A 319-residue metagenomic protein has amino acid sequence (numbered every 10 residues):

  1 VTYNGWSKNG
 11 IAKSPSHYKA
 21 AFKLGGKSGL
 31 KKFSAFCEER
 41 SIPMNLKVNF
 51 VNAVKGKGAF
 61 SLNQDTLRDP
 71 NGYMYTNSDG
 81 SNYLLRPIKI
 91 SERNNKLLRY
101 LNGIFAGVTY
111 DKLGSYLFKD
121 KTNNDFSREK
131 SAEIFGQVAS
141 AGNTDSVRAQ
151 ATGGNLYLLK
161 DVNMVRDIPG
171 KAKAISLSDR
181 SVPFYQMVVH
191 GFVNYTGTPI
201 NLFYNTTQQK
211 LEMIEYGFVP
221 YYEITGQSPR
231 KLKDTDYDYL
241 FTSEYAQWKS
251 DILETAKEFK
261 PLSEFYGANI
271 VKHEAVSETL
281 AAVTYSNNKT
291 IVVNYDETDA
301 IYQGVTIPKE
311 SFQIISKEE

Functional and structural regions predicted by a protein language model:
V1, V108-Y110: Hydrophobic residues within beta-strands of alpha/beta enzymes
V1-V54: Aromatic- and glycine-enriched glycan-recognition loops and surfaces that form the carbohydrate-binding subsites
W6-H17, Y110-D125: Active-site-proximal loop/short-helix segments that contain or immediately flank catalytic acid/base residue(s)
R40, F50-A106, G114-E319: Active-site-proximal substrate-binding groove within the catalytic cores of carbohydrate-active enzymes
